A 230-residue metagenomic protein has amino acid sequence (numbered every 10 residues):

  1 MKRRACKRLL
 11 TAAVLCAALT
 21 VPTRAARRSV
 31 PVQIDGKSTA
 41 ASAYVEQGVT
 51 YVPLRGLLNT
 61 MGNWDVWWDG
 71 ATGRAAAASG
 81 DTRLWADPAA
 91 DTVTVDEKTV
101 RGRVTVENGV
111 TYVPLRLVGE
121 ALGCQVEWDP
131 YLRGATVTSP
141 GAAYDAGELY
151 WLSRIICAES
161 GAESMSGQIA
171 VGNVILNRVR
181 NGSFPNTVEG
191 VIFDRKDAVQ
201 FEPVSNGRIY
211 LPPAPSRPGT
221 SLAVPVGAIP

Functional and structural regions predicted by a protein language model:
K2-R154: Primary recognition of N-terminal secretory signal peptides and signal-anchoring hydrophobic helices
A143-P230: Bacterial extracytoplasmic/cell-wall-associated proteins, especially those involved in peptidoglycan
